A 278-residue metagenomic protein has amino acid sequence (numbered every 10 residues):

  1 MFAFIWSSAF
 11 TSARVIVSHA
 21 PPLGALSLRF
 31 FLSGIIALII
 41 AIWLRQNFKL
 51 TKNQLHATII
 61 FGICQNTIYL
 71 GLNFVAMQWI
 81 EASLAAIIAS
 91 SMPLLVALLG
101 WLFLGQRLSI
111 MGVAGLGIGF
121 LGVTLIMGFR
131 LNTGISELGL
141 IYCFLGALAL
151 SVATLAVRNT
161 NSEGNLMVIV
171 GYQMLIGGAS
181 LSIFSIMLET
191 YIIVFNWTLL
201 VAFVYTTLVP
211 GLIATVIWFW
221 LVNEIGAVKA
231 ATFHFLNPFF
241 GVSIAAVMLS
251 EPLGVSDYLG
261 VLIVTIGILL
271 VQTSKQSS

Functional and structural regions predicted by a protein language model:
M1-S27, N132-N159, A179: Glycine-/small-residue-enriched transmembrane alpha-helix faces in small-molecule transporters and effluxers
I5, A9-F10, L38-A89, L125 (+1 more regions): Specific transmembrane alpha-helical segments of multi-pass solute transporters/efflux pumps, especially DMT/EamA
S7, F31-I35, F120, S151 (+3 more regions): Small-residue-rich packing faces within the transmembrane alpha-helices of Major Facilitator Superfamily
T11-A20, Q78, T124-L138, S185-F203 (+1 more regions): Membrane-interface helix termini and inter-helical loops of multi-pass transporters
S18-I68, L95-V96, A149-A153, V170-E189 (+2 more regions): Transmembrane alpha-helices of multi-pass small-molecule transport proteins
L26-L28, N66, L70, L84-S91 (+2 more regions): Helix-helix packing/entry segments at the starts of transmembrane helices
A37, L99, L108-G128, A147 (+4 more regions): Hydrophobic transmembrane alpha-helices of multi-pass small-molecule transport proteins
N53-I60, L108-G119, L140, G164-M174: Cytoplasmic-side transmembrane-helix entry/capping segments in multi-pass membrane proteins
